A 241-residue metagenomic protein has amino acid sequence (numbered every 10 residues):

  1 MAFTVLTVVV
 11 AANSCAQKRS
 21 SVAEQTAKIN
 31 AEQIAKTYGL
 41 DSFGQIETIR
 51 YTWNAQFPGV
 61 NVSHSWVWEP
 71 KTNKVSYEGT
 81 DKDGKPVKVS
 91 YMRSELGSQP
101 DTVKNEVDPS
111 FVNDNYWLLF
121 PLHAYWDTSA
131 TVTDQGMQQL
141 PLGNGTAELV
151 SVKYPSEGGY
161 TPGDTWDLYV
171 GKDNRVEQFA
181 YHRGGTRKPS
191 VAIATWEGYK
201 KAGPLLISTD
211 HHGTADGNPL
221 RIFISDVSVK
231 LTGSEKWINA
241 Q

Functional and structural regions predicted by a protein language model:
M1-A2: Bacterial N-terminal signal peptides that target proteins for export
A11-S14: C-terminal motif of bacterial Sec signal peptides marking the signal peptidase cleavage site
A16, T52-Q56, V67, E78-T80 (+3 more regions): Residue-level recognition of well-ordered beta-strand positions that form the cores of beta-sheet-rich folds across
K18, A23-A27, S94-D164, G184-R187 (+1 more regions): Flexible, processing/modification-adjacent segments and terminal tails in exported/periplasmic/extracellular proteins
T26-K28, T37-D41, P70, K85-K88 (+3 more regions): Intrinsically disordered terminal and processing segments
I29, Q33-N105, A130-M137: N-terminal mature ectodomain segment of secretory-pathway/periplasmic proteins
F43, W68-P70, W117-L118, W166 (+1 more regions): Tryptophan-centric aromatic hotspots in well-structured domains and transmembrane helices
G145-N239: Gly/Pro-enriched, hydrophobic low-complexity segments that function as extracytoplasmic propeptides/linkers
